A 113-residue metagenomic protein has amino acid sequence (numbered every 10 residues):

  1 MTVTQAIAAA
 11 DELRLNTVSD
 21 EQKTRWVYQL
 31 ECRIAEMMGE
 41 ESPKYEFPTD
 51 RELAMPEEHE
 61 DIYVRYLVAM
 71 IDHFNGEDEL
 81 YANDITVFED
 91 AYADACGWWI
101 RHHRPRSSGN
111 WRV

Functional and structural regions predicted by a protein language model:
M1-A54, D90, D94-V113: Conserved short "hinge" loops at termini or chain/domain junctions
L15-V18, F74-E79: Charged, low-complexity interaction regions
T24-R25, A82-T86: Short, charged, amphipathic alpha-helical segments
L53-D61: Structural motif
D61-N75: Short, hydrophobic/amphipathic alpha-helical patches that form generic packing surfaces within helical domains
G76, T86, A93: Charged interaction segments
